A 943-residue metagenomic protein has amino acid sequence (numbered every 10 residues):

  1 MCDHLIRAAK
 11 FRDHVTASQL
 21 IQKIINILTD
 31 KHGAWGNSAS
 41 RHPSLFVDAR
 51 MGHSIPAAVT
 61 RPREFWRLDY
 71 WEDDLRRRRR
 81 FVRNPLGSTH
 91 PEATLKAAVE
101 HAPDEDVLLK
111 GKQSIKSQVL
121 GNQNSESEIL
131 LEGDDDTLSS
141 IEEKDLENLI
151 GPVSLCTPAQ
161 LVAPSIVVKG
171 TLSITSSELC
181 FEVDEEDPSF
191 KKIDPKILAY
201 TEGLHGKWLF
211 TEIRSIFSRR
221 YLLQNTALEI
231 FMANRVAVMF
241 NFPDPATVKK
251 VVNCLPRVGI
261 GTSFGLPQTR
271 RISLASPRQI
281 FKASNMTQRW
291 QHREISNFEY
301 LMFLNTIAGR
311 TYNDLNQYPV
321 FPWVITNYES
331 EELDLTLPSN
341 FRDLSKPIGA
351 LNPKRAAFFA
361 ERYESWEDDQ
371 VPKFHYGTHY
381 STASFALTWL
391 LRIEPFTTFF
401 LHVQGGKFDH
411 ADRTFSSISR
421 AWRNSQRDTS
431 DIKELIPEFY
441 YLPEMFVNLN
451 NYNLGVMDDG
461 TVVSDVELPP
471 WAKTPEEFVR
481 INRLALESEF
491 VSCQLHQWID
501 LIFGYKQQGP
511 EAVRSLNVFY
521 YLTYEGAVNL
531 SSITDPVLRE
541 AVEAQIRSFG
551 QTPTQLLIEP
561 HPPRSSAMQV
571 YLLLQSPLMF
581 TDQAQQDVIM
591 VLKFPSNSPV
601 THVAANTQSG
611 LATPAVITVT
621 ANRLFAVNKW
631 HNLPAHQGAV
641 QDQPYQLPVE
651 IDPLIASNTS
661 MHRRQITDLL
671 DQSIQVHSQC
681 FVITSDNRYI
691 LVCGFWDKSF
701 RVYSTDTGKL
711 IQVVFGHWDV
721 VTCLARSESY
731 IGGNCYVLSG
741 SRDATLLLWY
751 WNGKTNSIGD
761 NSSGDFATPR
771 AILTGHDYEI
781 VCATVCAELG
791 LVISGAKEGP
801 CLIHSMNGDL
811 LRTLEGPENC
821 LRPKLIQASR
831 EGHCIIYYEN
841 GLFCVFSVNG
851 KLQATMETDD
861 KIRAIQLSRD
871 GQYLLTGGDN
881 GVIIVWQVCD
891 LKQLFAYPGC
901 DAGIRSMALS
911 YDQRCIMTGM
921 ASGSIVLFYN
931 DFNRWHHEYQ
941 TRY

Functional and structural regions predicted by a protein language model:
M1-Q279: Eukaryote-specific recognition of extended, low-complexity intrinsically disordered regions enriched in acidic residues
A275-D587: Long, non-catalytic protein-protein interaction scaffolds
N597-N606, D671-I683, D719-S729, T774-V785 (+3 more regions): Canonical WD40 repeat/beta-propeller blade segments in eukaryotic WD-repeat proteins
T613-P614, R688-Y689, N734-C735, E788-G790 (+3 more regions): Short coil/turn segments that connect the beta-strands within blades of beta-propeller domains
F625-H631, F700-S704, L746-W751, C801-M806 (+3 more regions): WD40-repeat beta-propellers
L669-S673, I711-G716, I758-G764, P769-G775 (+4 more regions): Short C-terminal beta-strands that terminate individual repeats in beta-propeller domains, predominantly WD40 blades
C693-W696, G740-D743, G795-E798, Y837-N840 (+2 more regions): Conserved strand-to-loop turn within each blade of WD40 beta-propeller repeats
A908-R942: Blade-level signature of beta-propeller repeat domains, shared across WD40, Kelch, NHL, RCC1 and BNR/Asp-box propellers
